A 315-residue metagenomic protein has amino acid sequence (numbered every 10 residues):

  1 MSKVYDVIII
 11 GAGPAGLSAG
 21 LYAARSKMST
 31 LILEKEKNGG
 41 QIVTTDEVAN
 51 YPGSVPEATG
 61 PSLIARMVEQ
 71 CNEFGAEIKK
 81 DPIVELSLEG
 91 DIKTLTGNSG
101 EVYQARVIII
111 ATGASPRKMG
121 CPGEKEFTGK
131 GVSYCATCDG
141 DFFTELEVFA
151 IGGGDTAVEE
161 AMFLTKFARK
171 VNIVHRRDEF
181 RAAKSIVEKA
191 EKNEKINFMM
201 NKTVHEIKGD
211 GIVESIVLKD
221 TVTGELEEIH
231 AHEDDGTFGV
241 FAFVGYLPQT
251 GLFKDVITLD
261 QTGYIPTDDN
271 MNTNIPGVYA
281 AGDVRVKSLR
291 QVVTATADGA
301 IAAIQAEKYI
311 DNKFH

Functional and structural regions predicted by a protein language model:
M1-I10, S26, E77-L146, G224 (+3 more regions): FAD-binding core/adjacent interface of flavoenzyme oxidoreductases
Y5-F74, G152, V158-A183: Beta1-alpha1 glycine-rich phosphate/pyrophosphate-binding loop at the start of Rossmann-like nucleotide-binding domains
G20-L21, T44, G120-G123, A161-F163 (+3 more regions): Short amphipathic alpha-helical segments
L31-L33, K79, I109, S133 (+4 more regions): Hydrophobic/aromatic beta-strand patches that form the interior of the parallel beta-sheet core in alpha/beta enzyme
C71-G97, V102-A105, K166-D269, K308-H315: A Rossmann-like FAD-binding core segment of flavoenzymes
A105, K118-M119, V158-E159, R181 (+4 more regions): Glycine/Thr-rich phosphate-binding loops of Rossmann-like dinucleotide-binding domains
G120, E126-F142, A242-Q291, D298-I301 (+1 more regions): FAD-site-proximal beta/loop scaffold in flavoenzymes
